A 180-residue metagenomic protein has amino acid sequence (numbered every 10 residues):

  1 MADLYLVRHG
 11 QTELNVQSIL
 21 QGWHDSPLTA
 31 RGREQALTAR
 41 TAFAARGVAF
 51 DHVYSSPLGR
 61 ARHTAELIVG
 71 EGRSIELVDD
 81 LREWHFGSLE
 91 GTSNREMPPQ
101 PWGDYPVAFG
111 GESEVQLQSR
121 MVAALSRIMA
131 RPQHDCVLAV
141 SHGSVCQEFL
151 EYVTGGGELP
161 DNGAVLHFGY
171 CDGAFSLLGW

Functional and structural regions predicted by a protein language model:
L4, Q133-S144: Generic beta-sheet signal
L6-R62, G110-M121: Loop-to-helix element that buttresses phosphate recognition and phosphoryl-transfer chemistry
G10, S56-L58, D80, V140-S144: Short, well-ordered beta-to-alpha junction loops that form the rim of enzyme active sites and present histidine/acidic
L37-P98: Phosphate-coordination/substrate-recognition cap region in phosphate-metabolizing enzymes
A42, L67, E71, R127 (+2 more regions): Active-site catalytic microenvironments for nucleophilic, acid-base chemistry
A45-A49, I128-C136: Glycine-rich phosphate-binding loop signature in dinucleotide/nucleotide-binding domains
P98-Q116: Short glycine/proline- and acidic residue-enriched helix-loop micro-motifs that form flexible lids or anion-recognition
G155-W180: Domain-level recognition of soluble alpha/beta enzyme cores, biased toward histidine phosphatases/phosphomutases
